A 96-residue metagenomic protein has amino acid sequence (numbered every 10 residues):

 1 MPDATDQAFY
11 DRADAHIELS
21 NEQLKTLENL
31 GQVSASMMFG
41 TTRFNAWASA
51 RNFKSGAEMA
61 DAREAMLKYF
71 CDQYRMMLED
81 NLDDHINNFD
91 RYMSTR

Functional and structural regions predicted by a protein language model:
P2-R96: Solvent-exposed interaction surfaces and binding hotspots enriched for charged
